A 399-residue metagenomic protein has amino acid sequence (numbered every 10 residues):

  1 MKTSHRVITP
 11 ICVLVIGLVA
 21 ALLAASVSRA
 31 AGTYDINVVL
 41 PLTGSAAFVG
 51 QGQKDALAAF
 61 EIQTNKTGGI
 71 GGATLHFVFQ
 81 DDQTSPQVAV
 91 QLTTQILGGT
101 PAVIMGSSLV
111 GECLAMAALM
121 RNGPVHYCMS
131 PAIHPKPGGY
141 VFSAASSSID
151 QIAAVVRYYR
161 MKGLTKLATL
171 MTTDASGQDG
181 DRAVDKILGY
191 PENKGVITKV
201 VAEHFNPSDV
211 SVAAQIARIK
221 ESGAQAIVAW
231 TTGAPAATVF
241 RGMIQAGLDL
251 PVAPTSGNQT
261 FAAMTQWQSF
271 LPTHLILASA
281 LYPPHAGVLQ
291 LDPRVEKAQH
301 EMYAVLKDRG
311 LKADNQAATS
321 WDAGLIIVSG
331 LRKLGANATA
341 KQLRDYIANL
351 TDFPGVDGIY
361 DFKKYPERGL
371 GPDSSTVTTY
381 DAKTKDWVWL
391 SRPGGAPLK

Functional and structural regions predicted by a protein language model:
C12-A24: Bacterial N-terminal signal peptides
T33-A56, Q80-P86, T172-G180, A286-G287 (+2 more regions): Extracytoplasmic "Venus flytrap"
T33-D35, F48-D55, T67-P135, A144 (+2 more regions): Beta-alpha junction/loop-to-helix N-cap segments that form part of ligand/metal-binding clefts
V49-T67, V88, H126, Q151-A154 (+2 more regions): Short, solvent-exposed amphipathic alpha-helices that sit in or adjacent to ligand/effector-binding or catalytic
Q91, G139-G247, Q290-P293, K297: Extracellular/periplasmic Venus flytrap/periplasmic-binding protein
I96-S108, Y127-M129, A168-M171, G223-G233 (+3 more regions): Periplasmic-binding protein-like
M243-W321, W387-L398: Extracellular/periplasmic periplasmic-binding protein-like sensory domains
A304-A318, V328-T384: Segments of small-molecule ligand-sensing domains
